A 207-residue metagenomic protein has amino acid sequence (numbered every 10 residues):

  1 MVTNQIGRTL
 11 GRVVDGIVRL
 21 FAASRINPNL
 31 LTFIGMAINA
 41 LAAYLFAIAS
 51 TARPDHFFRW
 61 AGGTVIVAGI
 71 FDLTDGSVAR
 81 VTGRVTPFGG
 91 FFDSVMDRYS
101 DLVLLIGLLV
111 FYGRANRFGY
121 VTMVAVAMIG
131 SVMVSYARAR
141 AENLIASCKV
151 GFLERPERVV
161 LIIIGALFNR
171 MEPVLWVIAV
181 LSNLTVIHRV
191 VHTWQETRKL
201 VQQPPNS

Functional and structural regions predicted by a protein language model:
M1-L20, V95-S207: A feature for the membrane-embedded catalytic helix bundles of lipid/isoprenoid biosynthetic enzymes
L20, S24, S77-V81, R140: Membrane-interface helix caps of multi-pass small-molecule transporters
A22, I26, F46-A49: Short, flexible helix-adjacent loops and helix caps
S24-I34: Membrane-interface helix starts
T32-F88, F118-I129, M171-L181: Membrane-embedded alpha-helical segments that form the functional core of polytopic membrane enzymes, especially those
G89-S94: Membrane-interface alpha-helices at helix entry/exit sites of multi-pass transporters
